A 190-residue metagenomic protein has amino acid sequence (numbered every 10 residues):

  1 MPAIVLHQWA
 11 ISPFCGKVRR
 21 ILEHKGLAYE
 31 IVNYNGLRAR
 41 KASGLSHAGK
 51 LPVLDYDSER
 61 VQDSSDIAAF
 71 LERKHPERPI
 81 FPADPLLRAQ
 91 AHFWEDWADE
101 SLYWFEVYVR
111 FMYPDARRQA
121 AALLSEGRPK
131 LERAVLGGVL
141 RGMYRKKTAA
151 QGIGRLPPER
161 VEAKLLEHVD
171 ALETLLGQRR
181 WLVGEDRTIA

Functional and structural regions predicted by a protein language model:
M1-G137: GST-like domain detector, emphasizing the conserved glutathione-binding G-site in the N-terminal thioredoxin-like
Y103-A190: GST-like fold's C-terminal all-alpha helical module
